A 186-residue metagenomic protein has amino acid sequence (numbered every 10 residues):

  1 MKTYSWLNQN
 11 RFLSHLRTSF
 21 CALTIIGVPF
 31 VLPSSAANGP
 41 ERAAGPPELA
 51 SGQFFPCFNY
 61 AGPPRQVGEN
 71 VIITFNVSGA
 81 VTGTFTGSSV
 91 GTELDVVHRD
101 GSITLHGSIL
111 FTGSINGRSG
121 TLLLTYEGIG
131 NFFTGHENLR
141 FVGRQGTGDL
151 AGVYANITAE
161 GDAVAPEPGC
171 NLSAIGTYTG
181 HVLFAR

Functional and structural regions predicted by a protein language model:
M1-S14: N-terminal secretory signal peptides that target proteins for export/translocation
L7, L16, C21, A36-A37: Serine/proline-rich low-complexity intrinsically disordered segments, especially terminal tails, linkers
S19-F30: Bacterial N-terminal signal peptides
F30-P40: Signal peptide processing junction and immediate N-terminal pro/mature segment of secreted/exported proteins
N38-R186: Beta-strand-enriched cores of mature, soluble protein domains
